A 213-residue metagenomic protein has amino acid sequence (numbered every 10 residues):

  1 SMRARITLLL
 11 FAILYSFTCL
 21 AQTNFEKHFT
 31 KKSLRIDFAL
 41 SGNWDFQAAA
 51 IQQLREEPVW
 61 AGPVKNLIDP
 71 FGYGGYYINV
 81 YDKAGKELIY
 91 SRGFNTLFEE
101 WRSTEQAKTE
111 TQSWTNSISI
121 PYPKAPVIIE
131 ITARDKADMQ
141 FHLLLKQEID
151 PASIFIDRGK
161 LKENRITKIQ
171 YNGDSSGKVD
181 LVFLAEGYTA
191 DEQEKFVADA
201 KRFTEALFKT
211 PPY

Functional and structural regions predicted by a protein language model:
R3-L10: Sec-dependent signal peptide recognition, specifically the positively charged N-region followed immediately by
S16-T18: N-terminal signal peptide c-region/cleavage motif recognized by signal peptidases
Q22-N116: N-terminal prosegments of processed precursors
Y73-Y77, P126-I128, K178: Exposed beta-strand and adjacent loop surfaces of beta-rich binding modules that mediate intermolecular recognition
Y81-K86, R134-K136, E186: Change "in extracellular beta-sheet-rich domains … of secreted and cell-surface proteins" to "in beta-sheet-rich domains
S117-S119, P123-A137: Short, aromatic- and glycine-rich surface loops/edge beta-strands on solvent-exposed regions
A137-S153: Edge beta-strands of extracellular beta-sandwich domains
S153-P212: Fold-level signature of zinc-dependent metallopeptidase catalytic domains
